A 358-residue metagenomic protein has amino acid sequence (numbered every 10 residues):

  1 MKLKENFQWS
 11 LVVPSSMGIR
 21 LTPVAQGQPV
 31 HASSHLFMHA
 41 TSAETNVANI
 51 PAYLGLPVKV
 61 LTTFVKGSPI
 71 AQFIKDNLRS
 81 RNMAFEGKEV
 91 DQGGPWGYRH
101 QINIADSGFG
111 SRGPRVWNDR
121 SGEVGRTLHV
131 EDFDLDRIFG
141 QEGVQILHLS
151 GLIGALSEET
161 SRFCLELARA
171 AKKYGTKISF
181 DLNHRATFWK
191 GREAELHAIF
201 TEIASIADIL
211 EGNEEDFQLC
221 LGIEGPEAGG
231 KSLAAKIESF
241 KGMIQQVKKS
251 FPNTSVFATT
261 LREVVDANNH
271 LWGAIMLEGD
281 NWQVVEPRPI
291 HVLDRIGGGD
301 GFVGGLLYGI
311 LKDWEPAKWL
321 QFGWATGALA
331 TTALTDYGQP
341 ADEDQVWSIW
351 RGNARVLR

Functional and structural regions predicted by a protein language model:
M1-P29: Positively charged, low-complexity intrinsically disordered leader regions
G27-V47: Short catalytic helix/loop segments, enriched in acidic residues and glycine and frequently bearing histidine
H39, V47-K59, S80, G309-K312: Alpha-helix C-terminal capping segments
A43-Y53, C164-A170: Histidine-anchored nucleotide/phosphate-binding helix
V58-G151, V346-R358: Conserved N-terminal subdomain of the carbohydrate kinase-like
F133, S161-E166, R192-T201: Charged helix-capping and loop-helix junction motifs
F188-D280: Conserved phosphate/ATP/ADP-binding segment of small-molecule kinases
A267, V285-G352, V356: Conserved post-catalytic alpha-helical subdomain immediately downstream of the catalytic base and nucleotide-binding
